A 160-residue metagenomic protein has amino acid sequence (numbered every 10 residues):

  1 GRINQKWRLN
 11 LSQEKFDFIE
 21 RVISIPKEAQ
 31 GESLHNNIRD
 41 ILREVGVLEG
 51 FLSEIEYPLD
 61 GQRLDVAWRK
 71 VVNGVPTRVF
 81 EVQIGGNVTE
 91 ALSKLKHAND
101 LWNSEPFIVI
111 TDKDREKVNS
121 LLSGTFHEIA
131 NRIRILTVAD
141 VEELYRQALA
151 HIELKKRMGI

Functional and structural regions predicted by a protein language model:
G1-P26: Nuclease-adjacent, charged terminal/linker segments that flank catalytic cores
K6, R63, V79, E105: Broad gene-expression machinery/nucleic-acid interaction feature
R21-L64, R69-V72: Acidic-basic catalytic patches of nuclease active cores, encompassing PD-(D/E)XK and other metal-cofactor nuclease
I41, W68, A91-A98, L121: A short acidic, amphipathic alpha-helical/loop segment
P58-D60, K113-I160: Domain-level recognition of nuclease-like catalytic cores that cleave nucleotide substrates
A67-V79, N99: Active-site beta-strand-loop-beta-strand hairpin of nuclease catalytic cores that positions key catalytic residues
E81-D114: Catalytic core segments in nucleotide and nucleic-acid processing enzymes
